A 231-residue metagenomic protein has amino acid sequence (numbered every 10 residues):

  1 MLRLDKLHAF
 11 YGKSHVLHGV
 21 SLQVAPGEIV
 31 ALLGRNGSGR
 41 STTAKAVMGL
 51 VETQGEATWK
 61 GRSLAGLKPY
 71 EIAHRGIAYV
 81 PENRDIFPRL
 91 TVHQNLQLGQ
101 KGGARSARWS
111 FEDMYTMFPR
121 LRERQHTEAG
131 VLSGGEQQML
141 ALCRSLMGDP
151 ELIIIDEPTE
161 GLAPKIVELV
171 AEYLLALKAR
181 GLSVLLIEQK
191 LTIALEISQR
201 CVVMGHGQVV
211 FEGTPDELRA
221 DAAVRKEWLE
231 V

Functional and structural regions predicted by a protein language model:
M1-V231: Glycine-rich phosphate-binding loops of nucleotide-dependent enzymes
